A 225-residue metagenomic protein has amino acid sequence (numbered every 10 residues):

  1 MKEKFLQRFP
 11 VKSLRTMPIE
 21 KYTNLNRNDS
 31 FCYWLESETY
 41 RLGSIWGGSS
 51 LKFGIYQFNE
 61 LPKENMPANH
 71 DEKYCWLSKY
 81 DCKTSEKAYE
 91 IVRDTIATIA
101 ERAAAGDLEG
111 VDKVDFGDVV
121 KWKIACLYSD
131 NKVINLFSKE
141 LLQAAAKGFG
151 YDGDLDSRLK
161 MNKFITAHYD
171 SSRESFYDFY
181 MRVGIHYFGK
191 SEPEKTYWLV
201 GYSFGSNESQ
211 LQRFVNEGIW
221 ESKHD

Functional and structural regions predicted by a protein language model:
M1-D118, S129-W198: An N-terminal alpha-helical hairpin/helix-loop-helix interaction module that forms a charged, gly/pro-flexible surface
K121-L127: Short hydrophobic alpha-helical segments that form membrane-spanning helices or hydrophobic packing faces of helical
K190-D225: Compositionally biased, charged N-terminal/linker segments
